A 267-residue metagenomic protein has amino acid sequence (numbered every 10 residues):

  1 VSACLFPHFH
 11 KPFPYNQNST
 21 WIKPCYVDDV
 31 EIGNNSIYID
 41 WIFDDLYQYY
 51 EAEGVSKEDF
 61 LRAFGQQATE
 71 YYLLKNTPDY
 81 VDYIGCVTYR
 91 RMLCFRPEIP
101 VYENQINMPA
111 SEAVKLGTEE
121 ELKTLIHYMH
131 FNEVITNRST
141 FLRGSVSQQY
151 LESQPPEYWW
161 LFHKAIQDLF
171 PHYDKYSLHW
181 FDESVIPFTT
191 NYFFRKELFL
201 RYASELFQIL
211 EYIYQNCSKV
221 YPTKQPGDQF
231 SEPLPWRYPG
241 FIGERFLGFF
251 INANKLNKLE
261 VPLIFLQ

Functional and structural regions predicted by a protein language model:
V1-Q267: ER/Golgi luminal nucleotide-sugar-dependent glycosyltransferases, focusing on the catalytic module
